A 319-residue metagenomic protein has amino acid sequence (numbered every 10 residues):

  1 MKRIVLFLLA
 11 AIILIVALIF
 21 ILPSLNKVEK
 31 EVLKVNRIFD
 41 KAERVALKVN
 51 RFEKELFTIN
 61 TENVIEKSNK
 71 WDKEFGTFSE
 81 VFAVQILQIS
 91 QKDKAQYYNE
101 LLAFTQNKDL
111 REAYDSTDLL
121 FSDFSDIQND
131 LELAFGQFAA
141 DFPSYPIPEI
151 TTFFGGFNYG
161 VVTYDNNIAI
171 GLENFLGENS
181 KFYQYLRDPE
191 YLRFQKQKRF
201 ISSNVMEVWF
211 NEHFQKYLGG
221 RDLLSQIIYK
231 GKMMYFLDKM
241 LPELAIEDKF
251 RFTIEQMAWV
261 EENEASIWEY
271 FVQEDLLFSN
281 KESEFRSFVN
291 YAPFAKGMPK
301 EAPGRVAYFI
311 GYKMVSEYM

Functional and structural regions predicted by a protein language model:
M1-I4: Positively charged n-region of N-terminal signal peptides that target proteins for export
F7-I21: Hydrophobic membrane-insertion alpha-helices, especially the h-region of bacterial N-terminal signal peptides
L22-A103: N-terminal mature-domain "stem" immediately C-terminal to a signal peptide or N-terminal signal-anchor/transmembrane
A46-V49, E132-F135, K230-L237, W268 (+1 more regions): Extracytoplasmic/secreted envelope proteins and their assembly/folding machinery, especially bacterial periplasmic
E55, I59, E74, Q137 (+4 more regions): Structured segments of extracytoplasmic/periplasmic soluble domains in secreted or envelope-associated proteins
N99-M257: Acidic/His-rich structured neighborhood in mature extracellular/periplasmic domains
M234-F294: Acidic/His/Gly-enriched intrinsically disordered linker/tail segments that often contain short helix/coil "MoRF-like"
F278-M319: C-terminal soluble interaction/assembly domains
